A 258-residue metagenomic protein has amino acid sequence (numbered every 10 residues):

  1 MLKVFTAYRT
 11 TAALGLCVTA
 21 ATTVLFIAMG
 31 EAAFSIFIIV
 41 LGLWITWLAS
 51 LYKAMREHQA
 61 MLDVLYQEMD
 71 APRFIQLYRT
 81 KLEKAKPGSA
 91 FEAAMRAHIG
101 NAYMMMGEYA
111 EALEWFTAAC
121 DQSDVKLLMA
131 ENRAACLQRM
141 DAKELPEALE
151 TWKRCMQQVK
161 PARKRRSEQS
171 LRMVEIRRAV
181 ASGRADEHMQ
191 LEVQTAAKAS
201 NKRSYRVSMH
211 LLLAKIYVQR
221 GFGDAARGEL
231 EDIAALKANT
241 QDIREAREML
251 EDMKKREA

Functional and structural regions predicted by a protein language model:
M1-A71: N-terminal alpha-helical membrane-insertion module
A32-I38, D63-R79, N101-E114, M140-K153 (+1 more regions): Helix-turn-helix repeat elements of alpha-solenoid scaffolds
W47-S123: N-terminal topogenic membrane-targeting module
K53, A90-F91, V125-A130, R163-S170 (+3 more regions): Structural signature of alpha-solenoid helical repeat junctions
E57-H58, R96, A130-N132, R172-E175 (+3 more regions): TPR repeat positional signature
V64, A102, A134-Q138, V174 (+3 more regions): Residue-level signature for tetratricopeptide repeat
R79-E83, L113-Q122, K153-K160, V193-A199 (+1 more regions): Amphipathic alpha-helical segments of tetratricopeptide repeats
M189-A258: Long, non-transmembrane cytosolic or organellar matrix-exposed soluble domains/tails of integral membrane proteins
